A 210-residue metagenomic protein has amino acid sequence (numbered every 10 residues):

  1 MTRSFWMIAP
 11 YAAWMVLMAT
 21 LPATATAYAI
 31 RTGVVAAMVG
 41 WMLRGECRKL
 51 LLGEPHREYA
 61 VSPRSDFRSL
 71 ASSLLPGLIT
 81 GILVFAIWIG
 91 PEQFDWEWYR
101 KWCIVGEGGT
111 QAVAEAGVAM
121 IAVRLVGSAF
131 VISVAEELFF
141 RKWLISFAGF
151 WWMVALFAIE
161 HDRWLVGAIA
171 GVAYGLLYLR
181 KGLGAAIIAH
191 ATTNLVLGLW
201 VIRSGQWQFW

Functional and structural regions predicted by a protein language model:
T2-R48, S72-L78: Alpha-helical transmembrane segments in multi-pass membrane proteins
S4-A12, A29, A71-I79, A122 (+3 more regions): Hydrophobic alpha-helical transmembrane segments
A12-T20, I82-G90, V154-R163, N194-W200: Aromatic-anchored segments of alpha-helical transmembrane domains
L17-P22, L43-C47, W88, E92 (+4 more regions): Membrane-water interface at transmembrane helix exits
T24-I30, W102-C103, G171-L176: Non-cytosolic membrane-interface motifs at loop->transmembrane helix junctions
L43-C47, Q93-K101, H161-D162, I202-W210: Transmembrane helix-loop junctions in multipass membrane proteins, especially transporters and channels
K49-I132: Juxtamembrane helix-loop-helix connectors linking adjacent transmembrane helices in multi-pass membrane enzymes
V113-W210: Transmembrane helix-loop-helix hairpins at the membrane interface of multi-pass integral membrane proteins
